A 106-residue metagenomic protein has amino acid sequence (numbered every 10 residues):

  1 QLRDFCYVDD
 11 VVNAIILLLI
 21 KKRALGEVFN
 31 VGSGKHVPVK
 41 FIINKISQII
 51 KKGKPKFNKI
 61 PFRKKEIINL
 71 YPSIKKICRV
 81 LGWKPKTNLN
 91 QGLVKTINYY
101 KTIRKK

Functional and structural regions predicted by a protein language model:
Q1-K106: C-terminal substrate-binding subdomain of Rossmann-fold SDR/epimerase-dehydratase oxidoreductases
